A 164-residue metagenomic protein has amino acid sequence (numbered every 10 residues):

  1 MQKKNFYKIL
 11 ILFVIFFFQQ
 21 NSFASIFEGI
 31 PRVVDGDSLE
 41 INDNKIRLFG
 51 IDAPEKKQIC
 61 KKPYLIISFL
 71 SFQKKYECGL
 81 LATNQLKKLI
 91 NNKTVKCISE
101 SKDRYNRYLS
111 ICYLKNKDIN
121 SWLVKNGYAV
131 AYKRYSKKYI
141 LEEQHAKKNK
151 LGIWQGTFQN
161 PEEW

Functional and structural regions predicted by a protein language model:
Q2-W164: Small beta-barrel nucleic-acid-binding modules, primarily SNase/OB-fold domains and secondarily Tudor-like barrels
